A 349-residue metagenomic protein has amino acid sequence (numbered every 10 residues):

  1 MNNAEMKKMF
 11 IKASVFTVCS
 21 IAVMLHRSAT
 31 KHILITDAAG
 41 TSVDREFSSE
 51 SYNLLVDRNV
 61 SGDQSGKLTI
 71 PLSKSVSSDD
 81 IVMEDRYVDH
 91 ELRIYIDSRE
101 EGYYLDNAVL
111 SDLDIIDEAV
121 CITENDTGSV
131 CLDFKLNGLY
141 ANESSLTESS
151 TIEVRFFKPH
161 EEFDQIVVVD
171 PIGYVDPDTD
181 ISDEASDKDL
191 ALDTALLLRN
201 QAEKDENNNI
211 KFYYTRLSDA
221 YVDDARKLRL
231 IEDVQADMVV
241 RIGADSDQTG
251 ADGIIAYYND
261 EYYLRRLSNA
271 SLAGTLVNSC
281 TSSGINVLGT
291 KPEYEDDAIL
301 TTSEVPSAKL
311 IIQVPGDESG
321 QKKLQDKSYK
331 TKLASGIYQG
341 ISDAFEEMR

Functional and structural regions predicted by a protein language model:
M1-V169, V175-D176, S186, L190 (+3 more regions): Short linear recognition/processing motifs and adjacent strand/loop elements at protein termini and domain edges
L54-V56, S78-D80, S182, D224 (+1 more regions): Residue-level detector of functional hotspots within protein domains
D79, Y103-Y104, D176-I181, R265 (+1 more regions): Short, solvent-exposed loop/turn elements at domain surfaces
I94, A185-R349: Active-site-proximal helix/loop segments of hydrolytic enzymes
V167, P171-D183, D252-D260: Acidic/histidine-rich, surface-exposed loop or edge segments in extracytoplasmic proteins
